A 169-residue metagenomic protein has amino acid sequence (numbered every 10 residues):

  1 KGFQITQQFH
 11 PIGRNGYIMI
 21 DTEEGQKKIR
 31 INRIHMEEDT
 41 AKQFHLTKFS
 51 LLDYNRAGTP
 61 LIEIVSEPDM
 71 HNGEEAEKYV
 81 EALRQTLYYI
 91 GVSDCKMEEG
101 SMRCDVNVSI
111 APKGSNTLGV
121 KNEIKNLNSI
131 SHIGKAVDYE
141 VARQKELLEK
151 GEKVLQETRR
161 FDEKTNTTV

Functional and structural regions predicted by a protein language model:
K1-V169: Basic, nucleic-acid-interacting segments
